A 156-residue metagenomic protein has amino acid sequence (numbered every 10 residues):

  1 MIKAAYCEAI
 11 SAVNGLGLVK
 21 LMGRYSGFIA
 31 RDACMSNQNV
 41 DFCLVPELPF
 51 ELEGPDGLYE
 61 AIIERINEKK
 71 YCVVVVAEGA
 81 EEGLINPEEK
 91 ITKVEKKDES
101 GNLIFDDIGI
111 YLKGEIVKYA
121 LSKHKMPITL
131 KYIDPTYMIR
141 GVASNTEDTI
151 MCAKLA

Functional and structural regions predicted by a protein language model:
M1-I128: Accessory alpha-helical/coil subdomains and C-terminal extensions that flank or cap enzyme catalytic cores
K123-A156: C-terminal active-site/capping subdomain that shapes the small-molecule cofactor and substrate pocket of enzyme
